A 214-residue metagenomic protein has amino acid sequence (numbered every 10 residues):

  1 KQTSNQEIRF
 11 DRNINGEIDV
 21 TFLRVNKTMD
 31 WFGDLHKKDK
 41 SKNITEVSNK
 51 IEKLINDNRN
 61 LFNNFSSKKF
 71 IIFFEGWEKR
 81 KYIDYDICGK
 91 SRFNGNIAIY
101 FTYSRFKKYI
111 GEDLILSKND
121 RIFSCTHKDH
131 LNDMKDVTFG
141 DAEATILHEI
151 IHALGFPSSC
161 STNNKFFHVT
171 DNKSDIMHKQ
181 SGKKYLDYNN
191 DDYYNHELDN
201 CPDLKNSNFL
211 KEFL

Functional and structural regions predicted by a protein language model:
K1-D86, N119, T126-D129, S181 (+3 more regions): Propeptide-to-catalytic entry region of secreted or membrane-anchored zinc metalloproteases
I8-N13, K90-S91, N96, V137 (+1 more regions): Homeobox/homeodomain signature
S48, E52, A98, A142-A144 (+1 more regions): A sequence-composition feature that detects small, non-aromatic residues
L61-S67, K90-N94, H168-N172: Extracellular/periplasmic catalytic domains that process cell-envelope and extracellular macromolecules
K69-F74, A98-T102, H152-A153, D175-K179: Structural recognition of the beta-strand scaffold that forms the well-ordered cores of secreted hydrolase catalytic
E78-I115: Catalytic zinc-binding patch centered on the HExxH motif and its immediate surroundings that defines zinc-dependent
I110-L214: The catalytic-center signature of Zn2+-dependent metalloproteases
